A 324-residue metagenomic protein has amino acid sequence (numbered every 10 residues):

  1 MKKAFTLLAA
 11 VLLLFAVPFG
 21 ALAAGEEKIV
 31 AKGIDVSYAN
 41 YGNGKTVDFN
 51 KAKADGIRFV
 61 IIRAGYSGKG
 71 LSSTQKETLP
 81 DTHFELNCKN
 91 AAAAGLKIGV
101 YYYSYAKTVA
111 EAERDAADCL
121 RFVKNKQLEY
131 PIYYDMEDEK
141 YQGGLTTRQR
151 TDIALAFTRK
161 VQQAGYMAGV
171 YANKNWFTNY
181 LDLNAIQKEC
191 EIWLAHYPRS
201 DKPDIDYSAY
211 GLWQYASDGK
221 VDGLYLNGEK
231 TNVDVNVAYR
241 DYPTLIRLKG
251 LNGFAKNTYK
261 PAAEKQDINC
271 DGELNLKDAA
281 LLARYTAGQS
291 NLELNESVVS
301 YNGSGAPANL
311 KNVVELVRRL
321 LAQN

Functional and structural regions predicted by a protein language model:
K2-A23: Sec-dependent N-terminal signal peptides of Gram-positive bacterial secreted proteins and lipoproteins
G20, G253-N324: Cellulosome-associated attachment modules in secreted, modular CAZymes
A24-F49, R58, I186-T258: Functionally critical loop-and-helix segments that line ligand-binding/catalytic clefts of soluble enzyme domains
G25-T158, Q162-A164: Substrate-binding cleft of extracellular glycoside hydrolase catalytic domains
I98, M167-G169, I192: Hydrophobic anchor at the start of a short beta-strand that flanks the dinucleotide cofactor-binding loop
L120, E129-Y133, F177-L194: Accessory recognition modules or surfaces
V161-N179: Aromatic-lined carbohydrate-recognition surfaces of secreted/lumenal glycan-active proteins
